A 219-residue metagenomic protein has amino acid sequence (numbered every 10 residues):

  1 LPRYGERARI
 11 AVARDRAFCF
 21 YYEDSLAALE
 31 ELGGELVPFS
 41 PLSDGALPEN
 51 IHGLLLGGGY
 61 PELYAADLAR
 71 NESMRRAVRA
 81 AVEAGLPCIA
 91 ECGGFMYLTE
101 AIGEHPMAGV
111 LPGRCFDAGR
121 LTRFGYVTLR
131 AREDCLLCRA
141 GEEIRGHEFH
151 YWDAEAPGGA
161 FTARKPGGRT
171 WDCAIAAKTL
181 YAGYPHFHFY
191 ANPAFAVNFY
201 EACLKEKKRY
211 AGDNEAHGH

Functional and structural regions predicted by a protein language model:
L1-R7, F116-H219: Amide-donor transfer/coupling interface in amidating biosynthetic enzymes
R7-R9, M107: Residues that mark the start of a beta-strand
R9-N71, R76-A81: Phosphate-binding active sites in nucleotide-utilizing proteins
R14, S40-S43, G57-Y60, C92-F95 (+5 more regions): Active-site proximal loops enriched in glycine and acidic residues that flank catalytic Cys/His/Asp and coordinate
F20-Y22, Y64, T99, G119 (+2 more regions): Short helix/loop capping segments that flank catalytic or ligand/cofactor-binding pockets
L26, L55, R75-V82, T99 (+7 more regions): Generic hydrophobic alpha-helical scaffold/packing signal
E31-E35, E83, G113-F116, A154 (+1 more regions): Generic secondary-structure signature for well-ordered alpha-helical cores
P61-L136: Cysteine-nucleophile active-site neighborhood
